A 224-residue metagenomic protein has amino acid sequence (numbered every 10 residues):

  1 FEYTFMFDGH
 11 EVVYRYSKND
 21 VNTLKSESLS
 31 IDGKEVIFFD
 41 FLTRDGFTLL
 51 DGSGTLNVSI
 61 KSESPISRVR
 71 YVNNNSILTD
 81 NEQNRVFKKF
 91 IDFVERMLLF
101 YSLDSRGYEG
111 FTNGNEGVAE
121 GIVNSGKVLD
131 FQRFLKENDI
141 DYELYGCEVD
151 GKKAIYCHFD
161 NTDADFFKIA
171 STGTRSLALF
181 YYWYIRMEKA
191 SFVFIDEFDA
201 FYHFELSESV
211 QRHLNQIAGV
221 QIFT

Functional and structural regions predicted by a protein language model:
F1, Y156-T224: Switch/communication elements of ASCE P-loop NTPase nucleotide-binding domains
E2-G9: Conserved nucleotide-state-sensing and coupling region of NTP-binding domains
F7, N19-V21, N161: Short acidic-glycine loop/turn motifs at beta-strand connectors
E11, E35, K153, D163-D165: Short, solvent-exposed loop/turn motifs
E11-I140, Y145: Electropositive, glycine-dotted interaction segments that contact anionic polymers or phosphate-rich ligands
G146-K153: Short, ordered beta-strand-loop transition motifs
